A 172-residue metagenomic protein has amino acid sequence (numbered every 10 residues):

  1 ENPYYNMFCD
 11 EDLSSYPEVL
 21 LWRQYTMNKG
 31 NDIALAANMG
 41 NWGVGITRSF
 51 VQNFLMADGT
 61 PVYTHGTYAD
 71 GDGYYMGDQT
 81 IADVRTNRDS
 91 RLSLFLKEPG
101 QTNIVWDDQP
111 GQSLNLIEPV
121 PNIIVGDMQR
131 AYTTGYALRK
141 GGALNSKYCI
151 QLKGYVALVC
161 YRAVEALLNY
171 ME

Functional and structural regions predicted by a protein language model:
E1-N122: An aromatic- and glycine-enriched ligand-binding surface/loop that stacks and positions planar moieties
A82-E172: C-terminal substrate/ligand-recognition segments
